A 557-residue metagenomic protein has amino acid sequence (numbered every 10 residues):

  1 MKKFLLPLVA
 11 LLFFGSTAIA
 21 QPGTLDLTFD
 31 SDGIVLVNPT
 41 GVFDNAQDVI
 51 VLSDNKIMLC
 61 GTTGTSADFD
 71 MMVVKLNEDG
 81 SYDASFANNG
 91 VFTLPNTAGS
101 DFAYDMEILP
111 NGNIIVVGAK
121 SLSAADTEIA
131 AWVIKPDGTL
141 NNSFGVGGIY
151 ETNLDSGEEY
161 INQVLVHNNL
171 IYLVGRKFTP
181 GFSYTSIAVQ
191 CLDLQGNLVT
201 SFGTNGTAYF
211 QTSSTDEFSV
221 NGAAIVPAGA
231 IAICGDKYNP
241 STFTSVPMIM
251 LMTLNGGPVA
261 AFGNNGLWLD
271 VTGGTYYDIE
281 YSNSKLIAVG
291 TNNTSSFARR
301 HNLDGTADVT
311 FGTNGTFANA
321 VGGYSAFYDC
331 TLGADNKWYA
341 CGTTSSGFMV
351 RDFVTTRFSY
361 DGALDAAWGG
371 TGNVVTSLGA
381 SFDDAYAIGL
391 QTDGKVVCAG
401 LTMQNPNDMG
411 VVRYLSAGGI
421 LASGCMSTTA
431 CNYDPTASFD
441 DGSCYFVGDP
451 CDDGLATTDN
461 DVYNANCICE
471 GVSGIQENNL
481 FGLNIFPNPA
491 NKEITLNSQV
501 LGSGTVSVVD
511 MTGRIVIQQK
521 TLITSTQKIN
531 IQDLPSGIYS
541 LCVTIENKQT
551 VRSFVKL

Functional and structural regions predicted by a protein language model:
M1-P22, I475, C542, V551: Bacterial Sec-dependent N-terminal signal peptides
A20-L421, E470: A sequence-level/structural motif corresponding to short, flexible coil/turn segments enriched in small polar residues
C330, C341, I388, C425 (+5 more regions): Disulfide-bonded cysteines in secreted/extracellular proteins and peptides
A417-T428, G448-D453, E470-F486, K492 (+1 more regions): Residue-level detector of functionally pivotal "anchor" positions at catalytic/ligand-binding pockets or at interdomain
A430-T436, L455-N464: Extracellular disulfide-bonded cysteine-rich modules/repeats
S438-Y445, V462-G471: Short, disulfide-bonded extracellular cysteine-rich repeat modules
Q476-F486, A490-L557: C-terminal outer-membrane/trafficking sorting elements
